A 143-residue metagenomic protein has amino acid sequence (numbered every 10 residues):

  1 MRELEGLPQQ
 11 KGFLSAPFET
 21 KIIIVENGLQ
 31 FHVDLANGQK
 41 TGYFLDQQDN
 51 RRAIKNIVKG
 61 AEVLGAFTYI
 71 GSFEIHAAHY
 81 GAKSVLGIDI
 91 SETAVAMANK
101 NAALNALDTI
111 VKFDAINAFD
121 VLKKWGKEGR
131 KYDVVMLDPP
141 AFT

Functional and structural regions predicted by a protein language model:
M1-Y43: Non-catalytic substrate-recognition/targeting regions of SAM-dependent transferases
D34, A53-G60: Glycine-rich helix-loop-beta junction characteristic of Rossmann-like nucleotide cofactor-binding loops
N56, I70-K83: Conserved SAM-binding loop of SAM-dependent methyltransferases across substrates and taxa, primarily the Class I
V58-Y69: Conserved class I S-adenosyl-L-methionine
A61, K83, D133: Conserved acidic residues
S84-D89: Conserved SAM-binding motif I beta-strand of class I
S91-M136: S-adenosyl-L-methionine
P139-P140: Switch II (G3) loop of P-loop NTPases
